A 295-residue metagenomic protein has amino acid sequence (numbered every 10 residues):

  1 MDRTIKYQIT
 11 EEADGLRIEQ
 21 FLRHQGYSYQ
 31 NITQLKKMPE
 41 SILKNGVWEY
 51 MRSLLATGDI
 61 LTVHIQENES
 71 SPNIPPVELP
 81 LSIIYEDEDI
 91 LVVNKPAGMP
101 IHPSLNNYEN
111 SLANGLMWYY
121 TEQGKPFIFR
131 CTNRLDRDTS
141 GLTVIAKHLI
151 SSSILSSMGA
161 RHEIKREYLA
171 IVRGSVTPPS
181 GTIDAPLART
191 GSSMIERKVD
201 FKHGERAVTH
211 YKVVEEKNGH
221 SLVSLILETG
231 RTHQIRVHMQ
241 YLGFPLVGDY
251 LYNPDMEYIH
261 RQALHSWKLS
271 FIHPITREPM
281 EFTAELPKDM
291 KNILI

Functional and structural regions predicted by a protein language model:
M1-K36, F201-K202, E215-N218, E228-T232 (+1 more regions): Pseudouridine synthases involved in rRNA/tRNA modification
M1-S180, A188-G191, D289-I293: RNA pseudouridine synthases
Y50-L54, S224, R261: Short, surface-exposed secondary-structure edge patches
V63-Q66, S192-I195, R206, D249-D255: Short Pro/Gly-enriched beta-strand edge/turn motifs at strand-loop
P75-E78, D200-T209, A263-L264: Short coil-to-beta-strand transition motifs
I83, V172, H210-V213, L246: Conserved hydrophobic positions within beta-strands
I84-Y85, D136, A188, K212-E215 (+3 more regions): Well-ordered beta-strand positions
